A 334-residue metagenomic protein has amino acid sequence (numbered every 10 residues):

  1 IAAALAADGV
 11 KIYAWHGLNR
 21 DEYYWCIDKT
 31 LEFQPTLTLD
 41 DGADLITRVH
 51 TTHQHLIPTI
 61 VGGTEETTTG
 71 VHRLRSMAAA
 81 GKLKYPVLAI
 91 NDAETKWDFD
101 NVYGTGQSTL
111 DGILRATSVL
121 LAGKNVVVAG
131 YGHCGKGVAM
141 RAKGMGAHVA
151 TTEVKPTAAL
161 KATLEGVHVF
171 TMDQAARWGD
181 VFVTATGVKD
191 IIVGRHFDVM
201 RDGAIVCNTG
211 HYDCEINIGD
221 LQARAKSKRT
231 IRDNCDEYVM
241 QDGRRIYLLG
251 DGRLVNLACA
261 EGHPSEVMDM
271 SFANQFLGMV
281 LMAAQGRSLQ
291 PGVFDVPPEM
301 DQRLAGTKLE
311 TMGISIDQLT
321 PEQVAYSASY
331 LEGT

Functional and structural regions predicted by a protein language model:
I1-A3, W25-C26, T47-Q54, F99-V102 (+5 more regions): Short acidic, glycine/serine/threonine-rich loops at helix termini
A2-K124: Glycine/serine-rich phosphate-binding loop and adjoining beta1-alpha1 elements at the start of nucleotide-handling
V10, P35-T36, A43-T47, T69 (+9 more regions): Generic secondary-structure signature for well-ordered alpha-helical cores
H16, Y85-G123, I218-P321, A325 (+1 more regions): Adenosine-phosphate binding glycine-rich loop
L31-E32, L121, D173-G179, F197-R201: A short, aliphatic-rich alpha-helical micro-motif
L37-D41, Q54-T69, V188, F197-V239 (+2 more regions): ADP-ribose/adenylate-binding Rossmann-like module
D100, G104-W178, T184-K189: Glycine-rich phosphate/diphosphate-binding loop of Rossmann-like nucleotide-binding domains
